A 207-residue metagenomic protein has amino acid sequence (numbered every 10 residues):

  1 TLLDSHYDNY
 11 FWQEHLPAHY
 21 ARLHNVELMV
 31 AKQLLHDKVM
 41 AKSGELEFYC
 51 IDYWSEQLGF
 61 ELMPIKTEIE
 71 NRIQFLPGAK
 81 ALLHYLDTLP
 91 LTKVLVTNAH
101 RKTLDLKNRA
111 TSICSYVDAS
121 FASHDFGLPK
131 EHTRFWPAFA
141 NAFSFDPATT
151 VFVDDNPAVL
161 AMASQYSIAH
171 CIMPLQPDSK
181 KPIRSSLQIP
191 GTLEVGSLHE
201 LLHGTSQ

Functional and structural regions predicted by a protein language model:
T1-A81, H100-K102: N-terminal helical cap/lid subdomain that shapes the substrate entry/recognition surface in HAD-like hydrolases
A21, S55, I69, V94 (+3 more regions): Short, flexible active-site loop motifs that bind/organize anionic cofactors or intermediates
F75-L76, T88-K93: Non-catalytic interaction surface on structured domains
H84, L91, H100-Q207: Asp-based, Mg2+/Mn2+-dependent phosphohydrolase catalytic module
